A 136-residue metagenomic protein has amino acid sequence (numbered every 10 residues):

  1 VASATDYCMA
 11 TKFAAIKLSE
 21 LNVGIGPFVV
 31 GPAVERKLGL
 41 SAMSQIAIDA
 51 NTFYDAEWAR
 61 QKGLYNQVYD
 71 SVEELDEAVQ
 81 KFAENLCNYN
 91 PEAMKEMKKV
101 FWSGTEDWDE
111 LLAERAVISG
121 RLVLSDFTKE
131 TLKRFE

Functional and structural regions predicted by a protein language model:
V1-Y89: Crotonase-fold acyl-CoA enzyme core
A50-E57, V72-E73, E77, K81-E136: C-terminal alpha-helix plus adjacent terminal tail
